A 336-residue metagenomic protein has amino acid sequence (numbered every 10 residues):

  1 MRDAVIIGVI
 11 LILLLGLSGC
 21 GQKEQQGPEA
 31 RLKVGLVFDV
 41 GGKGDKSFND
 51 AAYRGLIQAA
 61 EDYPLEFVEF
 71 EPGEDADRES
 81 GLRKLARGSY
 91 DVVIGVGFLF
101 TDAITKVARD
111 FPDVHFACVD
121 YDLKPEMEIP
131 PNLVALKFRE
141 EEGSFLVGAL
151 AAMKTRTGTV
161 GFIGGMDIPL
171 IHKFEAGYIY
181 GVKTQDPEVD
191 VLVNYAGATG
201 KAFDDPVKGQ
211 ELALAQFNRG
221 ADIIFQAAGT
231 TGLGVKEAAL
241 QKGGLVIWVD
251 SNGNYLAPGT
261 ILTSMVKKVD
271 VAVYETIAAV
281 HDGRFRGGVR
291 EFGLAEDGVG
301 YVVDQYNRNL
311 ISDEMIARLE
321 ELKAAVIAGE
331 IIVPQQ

Functional and structural regions predicted by a protein language model:
M1-I10: Positively charged n-region of N-terminal signal peptides that target proteins for export
G16-G19: C-terminal motif of bacterial Sec signal peptides marking the signal peptidase cleavage site
K23-Q336: A residue-level marker of the well-folded mature domains of exported/periplasmic proteins
